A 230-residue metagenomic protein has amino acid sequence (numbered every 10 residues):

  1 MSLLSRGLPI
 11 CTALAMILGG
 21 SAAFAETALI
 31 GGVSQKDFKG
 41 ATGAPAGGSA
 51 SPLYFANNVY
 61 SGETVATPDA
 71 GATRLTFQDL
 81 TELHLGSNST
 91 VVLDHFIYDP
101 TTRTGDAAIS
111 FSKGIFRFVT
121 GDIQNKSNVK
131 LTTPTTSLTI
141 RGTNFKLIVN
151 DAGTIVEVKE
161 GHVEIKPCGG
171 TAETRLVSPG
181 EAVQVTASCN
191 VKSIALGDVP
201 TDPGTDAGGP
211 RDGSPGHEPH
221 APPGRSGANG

Functional and structural regions predicted by a protein language model:
M1-C11: Bacterial N-terminal signal peptides that target proteins for export
S2-L4, I17, E26-G31: Cytosolic regulatory regions built on CNB/CRP/Popeye-like sensor folds
L3, R225-G230: Eukaryotic intrinsically disordered, low-complexity regions
C11-G19: Bacterial N-terminal signal peptides
A23-G227: Flexible, surface-exposed loop/linker segments and immediately adjacent secondary-structure boundaries
